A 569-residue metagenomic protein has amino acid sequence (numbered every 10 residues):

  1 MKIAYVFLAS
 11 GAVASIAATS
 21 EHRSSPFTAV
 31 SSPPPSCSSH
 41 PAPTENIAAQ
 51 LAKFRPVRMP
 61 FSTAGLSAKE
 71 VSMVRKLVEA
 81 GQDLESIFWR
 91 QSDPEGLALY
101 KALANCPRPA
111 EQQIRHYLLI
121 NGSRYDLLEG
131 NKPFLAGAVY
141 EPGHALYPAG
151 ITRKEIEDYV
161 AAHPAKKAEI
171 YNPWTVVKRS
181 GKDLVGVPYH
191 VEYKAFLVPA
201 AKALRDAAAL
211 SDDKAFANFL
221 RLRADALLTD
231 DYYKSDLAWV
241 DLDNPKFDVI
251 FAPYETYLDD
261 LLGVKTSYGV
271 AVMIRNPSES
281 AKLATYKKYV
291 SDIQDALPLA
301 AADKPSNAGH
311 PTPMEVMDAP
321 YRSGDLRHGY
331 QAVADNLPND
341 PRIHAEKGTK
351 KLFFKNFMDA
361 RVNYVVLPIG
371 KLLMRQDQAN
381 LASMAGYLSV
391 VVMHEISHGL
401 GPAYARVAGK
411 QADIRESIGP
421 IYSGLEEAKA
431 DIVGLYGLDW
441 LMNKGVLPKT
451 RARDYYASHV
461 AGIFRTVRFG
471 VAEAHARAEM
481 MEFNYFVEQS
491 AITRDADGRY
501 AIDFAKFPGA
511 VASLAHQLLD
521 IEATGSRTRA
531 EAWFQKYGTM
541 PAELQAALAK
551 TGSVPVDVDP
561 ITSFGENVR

Functional and structural regions predicted by a protein language model:
M1-E21: Sec-dependent N-terminal signal peptides
F27, S32-Y125, G130: N-terminal mature-domain "stem" immediately C-terminal to a signal peptide or N-terminal signal-anchor/transmembrane
I47-M59, A64-V74, D83, H163 (+5 more regions): Fold-level signature of zinc-dependent metallopeptidase catalytic domains
E79-R90, R115-S123, V176-R179, K202-D206 (+4 more regions): Short, hydrophobic/amphipathic alpha-helical patches that form generic packing surfaces within helical domains
Q91, A207-S211, G525: Secondary-structure edge/capping motif, primarily at the C-terminal ends of alpha-helices and the immediately following
Y100-Y189, D503: Amphipathic heptad-repeat coiled-coil/leucine-zipper-like oligomerization helices
L435-E531, K536: Long, well-structured alpha-helical subdomains associated with metal-dependent extracellular/ecto-lumenal hydrolases
A515, L519-R569: Extended, compositionally biased alpha-helical segments that mediate assembly or anchoring
